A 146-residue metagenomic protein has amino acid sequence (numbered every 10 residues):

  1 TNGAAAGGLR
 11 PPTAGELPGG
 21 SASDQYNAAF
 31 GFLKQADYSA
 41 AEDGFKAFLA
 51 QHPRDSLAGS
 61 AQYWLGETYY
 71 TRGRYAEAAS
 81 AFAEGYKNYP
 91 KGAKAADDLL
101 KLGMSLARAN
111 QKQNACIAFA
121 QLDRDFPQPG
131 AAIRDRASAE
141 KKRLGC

Functional and structural regions predicted by a protein language model:
T1-N27: Acidic, proline-/serine-/threonine-rich low-complexity intrinsically disordered segments
Q51-L57, N88-K94, R124-D135: Short solvent-exposed coil/turn linkers within tandem alpha-helical repeat scaffolds
